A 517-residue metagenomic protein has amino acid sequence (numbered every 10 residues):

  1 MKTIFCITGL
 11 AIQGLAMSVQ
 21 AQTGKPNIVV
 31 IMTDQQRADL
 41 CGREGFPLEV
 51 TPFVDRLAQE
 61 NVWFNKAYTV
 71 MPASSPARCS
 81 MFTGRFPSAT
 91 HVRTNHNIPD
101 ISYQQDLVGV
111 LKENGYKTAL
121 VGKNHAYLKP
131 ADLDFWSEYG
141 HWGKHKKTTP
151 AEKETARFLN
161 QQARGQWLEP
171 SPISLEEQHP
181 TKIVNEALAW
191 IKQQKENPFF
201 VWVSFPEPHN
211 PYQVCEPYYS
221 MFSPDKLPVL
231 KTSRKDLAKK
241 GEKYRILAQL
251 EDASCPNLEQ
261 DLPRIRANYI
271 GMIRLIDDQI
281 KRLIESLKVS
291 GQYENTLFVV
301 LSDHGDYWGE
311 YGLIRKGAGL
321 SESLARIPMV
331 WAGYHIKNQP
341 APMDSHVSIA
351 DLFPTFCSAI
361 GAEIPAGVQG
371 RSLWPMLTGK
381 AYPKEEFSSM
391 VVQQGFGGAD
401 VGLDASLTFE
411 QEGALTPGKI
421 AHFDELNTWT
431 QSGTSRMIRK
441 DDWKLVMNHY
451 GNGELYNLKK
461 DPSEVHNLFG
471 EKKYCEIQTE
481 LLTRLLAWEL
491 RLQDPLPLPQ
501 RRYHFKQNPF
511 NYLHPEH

Functional and structural regions predicted by a protein language model:
Q22-V62, M71, E216, S463 (+1 more regions): Active-site-proximal N-terminal segment of extracellular/periplasmic enzymes that hydrolyze or transfer
T23-I28, L128-G143, P180-K235, I276 (+2 more regions): Active-site regions of oxyanion-processing enzymes, predominantly non-cytosolic
T23-P26, T33, R37, W63 (+5 more regions): Long, internal low-complexity/basic segments
I28-Q36, L111, K123, F200-V203 (+7 more regions): A short aromatic-rich beta-strand->coil structural motif
G45-R78, G84-R85, A89, K112-A119 (+2 more regions): Short, structured active-site-proximal loop/turn typified by the sulfatase FGly-forming signature C/S-X-P-X-R
S80-E176, Q394: Catalytic-site neighborhoods of secreted/periplasmic enzymes that process anionic sulfate/phosphate groups
Q213-V214, S286-S348: Histidine-centered active-site microenvironments of extracellular/periplasmic hydrolases and transferases
S321-S323, V392-G470, P499, P515-H517: C-terminal, low-complexity/hydrophilic appendages and adjacent surface loops of extracellular/periplasmic anionic
